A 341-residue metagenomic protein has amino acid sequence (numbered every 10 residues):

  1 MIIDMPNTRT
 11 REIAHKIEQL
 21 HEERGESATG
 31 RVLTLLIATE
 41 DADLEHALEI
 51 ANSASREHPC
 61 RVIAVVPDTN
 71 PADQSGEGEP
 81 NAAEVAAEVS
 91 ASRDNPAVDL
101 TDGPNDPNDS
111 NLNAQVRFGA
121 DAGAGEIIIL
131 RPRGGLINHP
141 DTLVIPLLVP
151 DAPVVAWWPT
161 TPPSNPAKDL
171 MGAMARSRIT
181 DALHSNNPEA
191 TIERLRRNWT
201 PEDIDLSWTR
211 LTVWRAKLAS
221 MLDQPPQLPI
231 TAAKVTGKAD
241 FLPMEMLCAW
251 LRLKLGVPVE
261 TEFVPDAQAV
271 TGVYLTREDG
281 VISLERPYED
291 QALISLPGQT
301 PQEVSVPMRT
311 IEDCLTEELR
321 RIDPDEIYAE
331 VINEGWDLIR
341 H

Functional and structural regions predicted by a protein language model:
M1-L148: An N-terminal, globular interaction/scaffold subdomain
M1-T29, E45, D205-D223, T316 (+1 more regions): Short N-terminal or domain-adjacent regulatory/targeting segments
A28, N113-Q115, P201-T209, P229 (+1 more regions): Extended, compositionally simple fibrous regions characteristic of intermediate-filament-like scaffolds
S53-A64, L148-V155, A173-I179, R252-E262: Structural alpha-beta junctions
R61-P71, W157-T160, D181-S185, P258-A269: A generic structural motif
G125-A219: Internal, hydrophobic cores of structured domains that mediate oligomerization or house catalytic pockets within large
S185, E189-D279: A contiguous, surface-oriented mixed alpha/beta subdomain in the mid-to-C-terminal portion of proteins that forms
L255-G256, A267-T271, E278-H341: Long, compositionally biased intrinsically disordered terminal regions
